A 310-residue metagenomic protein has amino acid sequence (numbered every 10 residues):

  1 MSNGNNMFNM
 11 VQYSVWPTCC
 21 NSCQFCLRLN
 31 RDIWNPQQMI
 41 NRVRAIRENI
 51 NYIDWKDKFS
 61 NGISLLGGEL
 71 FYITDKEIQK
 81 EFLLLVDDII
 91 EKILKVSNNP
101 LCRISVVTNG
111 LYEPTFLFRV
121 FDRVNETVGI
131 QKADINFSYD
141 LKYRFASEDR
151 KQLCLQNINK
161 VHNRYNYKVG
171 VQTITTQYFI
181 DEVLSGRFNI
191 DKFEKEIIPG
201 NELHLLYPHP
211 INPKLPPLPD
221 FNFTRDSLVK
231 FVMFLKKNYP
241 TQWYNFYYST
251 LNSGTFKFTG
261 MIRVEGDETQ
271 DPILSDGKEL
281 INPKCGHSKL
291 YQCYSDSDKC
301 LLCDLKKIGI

Functional and structural regions predicted by a protein language model:
M1-A45, S297: Canonical Radical SAM [4Fe-4S] cluster-binding loop centered on the CxxxCxxC motif and its immediate flanking residues
M1-N9, L29, G277-I310: Flexible mid-to-C-terminal extensions adjoining Fe-S/redox cofactors in radical SAM and related proteins
M10, L29-I40, W55-I78, I90-P114 (+3 more regions): Core AdoMet radical
T18-C20, L70, L111-Y112, K142 (+5 more regions): Short, solvent-exposed loop/turn segments at secondary-structure junctions
V43-W55, Y112-G129, R187-I198: Short amphipathic alpha-helices and their capping/turn segments at secondary-structure boundaries
K76-D88, E113-N125, E148-R150, E182-K192: Distinct, well-ordered alpha-helical segments
L85-V96, V161, L235: Alpha-helix-loop-beta-strand connector modules within alpha/beta enzyme cores
G129-E268, P272-D276: Radical SAM enzyme [4Fe-4S]-AdoMet core and its adjacent flexible, acidic and glycine-rich loops/tails across
